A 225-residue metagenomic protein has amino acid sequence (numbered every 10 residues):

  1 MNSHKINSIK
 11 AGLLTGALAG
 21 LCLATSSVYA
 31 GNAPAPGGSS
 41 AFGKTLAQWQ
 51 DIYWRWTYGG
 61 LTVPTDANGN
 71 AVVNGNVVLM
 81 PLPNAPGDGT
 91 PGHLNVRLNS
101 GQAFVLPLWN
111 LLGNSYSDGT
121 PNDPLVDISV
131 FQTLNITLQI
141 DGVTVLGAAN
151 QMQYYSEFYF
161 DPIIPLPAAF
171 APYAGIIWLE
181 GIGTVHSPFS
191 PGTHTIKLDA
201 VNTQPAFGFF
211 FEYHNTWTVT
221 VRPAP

Functional and structural regions predicted by a protein language model:
N2-T15: Bacterial N-terminal signal peptides that target proteins for export
G12-A24: Bacterial N-terminal signal peptides
S26-A30: Sec/Tat signal peptide C-region and signal peptidase I cleavage site
G31-N84, F211-P225: N-terminal segment immediately downstream of the Sec signal-peptide cleavage site in secreted/extracellular proteins
L79-P165: Extracellular-facing segments of soluble proteins and assemblies that are Gly/Ser/Thr-biased and enriched in aromatics
G101, L112, P124-Q132, Q204-P225: Extended, polar beta-sheet/loop recognition surfaces of beta-rich domains that mediate binding to diverse ligands
L106, L138, G192-V201: Short, well-structured beta-strand segments within conserved domains
L166-T193, V201-F210: Exposed beta-sheet edge/beta-hairpin loop segments within beta-rich domains
